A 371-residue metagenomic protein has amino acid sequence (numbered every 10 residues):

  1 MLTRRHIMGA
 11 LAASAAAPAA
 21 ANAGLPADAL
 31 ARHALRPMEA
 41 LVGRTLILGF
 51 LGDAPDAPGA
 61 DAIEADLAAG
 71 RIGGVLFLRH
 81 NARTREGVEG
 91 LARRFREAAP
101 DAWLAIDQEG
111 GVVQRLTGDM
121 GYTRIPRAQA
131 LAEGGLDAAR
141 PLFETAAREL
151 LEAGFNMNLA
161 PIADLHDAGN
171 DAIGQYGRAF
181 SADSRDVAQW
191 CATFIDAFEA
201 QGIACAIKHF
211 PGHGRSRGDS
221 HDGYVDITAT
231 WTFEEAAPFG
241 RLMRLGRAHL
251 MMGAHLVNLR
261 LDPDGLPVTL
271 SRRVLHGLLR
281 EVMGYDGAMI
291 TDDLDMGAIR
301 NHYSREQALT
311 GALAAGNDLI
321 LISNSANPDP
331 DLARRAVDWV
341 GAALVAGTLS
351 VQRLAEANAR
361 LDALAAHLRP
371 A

Functional and structural regions predicted by a protein language model:
M1, H6-A23: N-terminal export signals
N22-G118, L321-I322: N-terminal hydrophobic targeting/anchoring segments and the immediately downstream early-domain regions of hydrolases
P55-D66, A139-A146, A236-P238, R305-L309: Short, acidic/polar
V75, D107, L150, D292 (+1 more regions): Conserved, mostly hydrophobic/aromatic
R83-F95, Q189-A342, T348-L349: Second-shell residues forming the walls of enzyme active-site clefts
T84-V88, E133-T145, A188: Glycine-rich anion/phosphate-binding loops
R96-T123, F143-H166, V187, I195-P211: Glycine-rich, aromatic-flanked loop segments that form ligand/cofactor-binding clefts across common enzyme folds
D338, L344-A371: Mid-to-C-terminal alpha-helical segments outside catalytic/metal-binding sites
